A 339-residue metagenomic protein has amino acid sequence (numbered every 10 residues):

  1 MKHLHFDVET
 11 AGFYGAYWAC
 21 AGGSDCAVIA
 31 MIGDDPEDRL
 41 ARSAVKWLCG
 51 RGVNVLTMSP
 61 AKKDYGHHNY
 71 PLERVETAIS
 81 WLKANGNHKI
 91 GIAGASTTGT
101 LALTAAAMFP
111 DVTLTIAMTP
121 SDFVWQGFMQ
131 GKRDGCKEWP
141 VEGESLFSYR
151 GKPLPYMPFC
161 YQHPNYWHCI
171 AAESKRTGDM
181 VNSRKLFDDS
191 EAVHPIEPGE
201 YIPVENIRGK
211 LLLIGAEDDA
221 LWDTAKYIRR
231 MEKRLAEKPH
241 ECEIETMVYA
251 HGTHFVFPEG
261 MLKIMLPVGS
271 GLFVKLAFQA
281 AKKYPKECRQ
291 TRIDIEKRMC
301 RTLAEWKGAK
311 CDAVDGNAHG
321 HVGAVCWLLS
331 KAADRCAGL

Functional and structural regions predicted by a protein language model:
M1-G23: N-terminal cap/lid segment of alpha/beta-hydrolase-fold proteins
D25-G33: Short beta-strand element of the alpha/beta-hydrolase
L40-T57: Short amphipathic alpha-helix adjacent to the substrate-entry channel of hydrolases
M58-G91: Catalytic nucleophile-loop/oxyanion-hole region of alpha/beta-hydrolase and closely related hydrolase-like folds
G99-P110: Short glycine-enriched nucleophile-adjacent loop and the immediately C-terminal alpha-helix near the catalytic center
I116-P203: Accessory cap/linker subdomain of secreted extracellular hydrolases
I207, L213-G215: Short beta-strand/loop motif that positions the catalytic acidic residue of the alpha/beta-hydrolase fold
R229, E241-D312: C-terminal catalytic histidine-bearing segment of alpha/beta-hydrolase fold enzymes
